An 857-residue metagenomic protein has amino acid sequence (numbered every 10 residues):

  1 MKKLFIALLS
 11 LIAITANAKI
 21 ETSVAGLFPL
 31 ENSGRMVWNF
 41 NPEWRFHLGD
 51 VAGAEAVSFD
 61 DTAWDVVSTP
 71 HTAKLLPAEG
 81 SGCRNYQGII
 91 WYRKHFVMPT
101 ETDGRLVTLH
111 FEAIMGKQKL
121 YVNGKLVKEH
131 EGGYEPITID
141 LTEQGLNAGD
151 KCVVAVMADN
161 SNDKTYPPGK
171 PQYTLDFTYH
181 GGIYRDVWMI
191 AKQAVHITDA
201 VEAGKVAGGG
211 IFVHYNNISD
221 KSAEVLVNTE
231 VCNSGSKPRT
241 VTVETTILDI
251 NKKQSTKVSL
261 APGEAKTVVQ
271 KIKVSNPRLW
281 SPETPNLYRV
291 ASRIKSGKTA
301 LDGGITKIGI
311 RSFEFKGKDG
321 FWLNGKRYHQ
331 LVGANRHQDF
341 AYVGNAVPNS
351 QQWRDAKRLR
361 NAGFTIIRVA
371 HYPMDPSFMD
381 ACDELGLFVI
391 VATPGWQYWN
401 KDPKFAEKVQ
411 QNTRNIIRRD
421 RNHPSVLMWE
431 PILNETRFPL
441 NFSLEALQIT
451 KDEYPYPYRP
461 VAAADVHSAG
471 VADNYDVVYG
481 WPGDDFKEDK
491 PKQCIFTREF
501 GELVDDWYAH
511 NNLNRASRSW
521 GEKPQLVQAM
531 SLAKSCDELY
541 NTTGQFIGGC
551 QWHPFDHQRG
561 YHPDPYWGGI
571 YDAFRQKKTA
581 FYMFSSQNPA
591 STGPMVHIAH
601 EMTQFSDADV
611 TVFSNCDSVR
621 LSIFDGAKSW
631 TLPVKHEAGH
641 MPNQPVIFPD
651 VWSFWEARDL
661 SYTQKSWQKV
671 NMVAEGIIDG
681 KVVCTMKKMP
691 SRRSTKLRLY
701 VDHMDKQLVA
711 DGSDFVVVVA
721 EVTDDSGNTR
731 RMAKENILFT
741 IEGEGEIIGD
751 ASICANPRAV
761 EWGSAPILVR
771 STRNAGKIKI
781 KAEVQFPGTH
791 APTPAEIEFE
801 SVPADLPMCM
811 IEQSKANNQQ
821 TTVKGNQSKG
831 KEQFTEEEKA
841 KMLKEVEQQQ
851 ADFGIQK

Functional and structural regions predicted by a protein language model:
A18-P77, V97, A155-M157, S161-T165 (+10 more regions): Accessory carbohydrate-binding/adhesion or oligomerization-edge regions at the termini of glycan-active proteins
T22, G26-L30, W38, D50 (+8 more regions): Accessory beta-strand-rich segments of carbohydrate-active enzymes
H71-M98, T102-V122, K128-E131, D163 (+5 more regions): Active-site-adjacent substrate/metal-binding segments within catalytic domains of carbohydrate-active enzymes
Y92-K94, E135-I139, K266-I272, Q644-V646 (+1 more regions): Short strand-edge motifs at loop-to-beta-strand transitions and within beta-strands of extracellular beta-rich domains
V122, K221-L260, V268, A608-L632 (+3 more regions): Beta-strand-rich binding/interaction modules
L146-G149, N228-K316, N774, F799: Extended acidic/polar, glycine-enriched regions that form or flank non-catalytic beta-rich accessory modules
R354-R358, I366-A580, F584-Q587, T592-E601 (+3 more regions): Substrate-binding/catalytic cleft of secreted carbohydrate-active enzymes, primarily glycoside hydrolases
R559-G560, W567-I570, F574-T611, D617-K857: The feature marks long extracellular or luminal low-complexity segments
